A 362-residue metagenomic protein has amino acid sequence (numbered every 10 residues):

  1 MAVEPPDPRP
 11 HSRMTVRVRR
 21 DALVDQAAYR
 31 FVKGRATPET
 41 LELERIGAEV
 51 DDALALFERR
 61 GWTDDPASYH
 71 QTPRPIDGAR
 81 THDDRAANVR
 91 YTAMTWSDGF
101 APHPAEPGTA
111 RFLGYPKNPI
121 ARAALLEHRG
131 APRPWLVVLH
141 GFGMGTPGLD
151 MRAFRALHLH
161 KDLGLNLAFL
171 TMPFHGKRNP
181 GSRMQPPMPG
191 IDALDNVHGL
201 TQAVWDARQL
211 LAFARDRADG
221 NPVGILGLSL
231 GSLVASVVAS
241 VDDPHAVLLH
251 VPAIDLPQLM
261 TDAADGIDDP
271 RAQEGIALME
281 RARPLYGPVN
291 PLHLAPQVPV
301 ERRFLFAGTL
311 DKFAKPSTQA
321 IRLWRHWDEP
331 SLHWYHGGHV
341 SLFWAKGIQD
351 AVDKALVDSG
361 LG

Functional and structural regions predicted by a protein language model:
M1-G108: N-terminal targeting or regulatory segments adjacent to alpha/beta-hydrolase or S9 domains
V138-T201: Cap/lid segment of the alpha/beta-hydrolase catalytic domain
R217-S229: Alpha/beta-hydrolase fold nucleophile elbow
V234-A282, W334: Hydrolase active-site cap/lid region
M279-A295: Active-site nucleophile elbow and catalytic-triad environment of alpha/beta-hydrolase enzymes
V298-P299, F304-D311: Short beta-strand/loop motif that positions the catalytic acidic residue of the alpha/beta-hydrolase fold
K312-Q319, W344: Conserved alpha/beta-hydrolase "acid-adjacent" motif
G337-Q349: Catalytic histidine-centered segment of alpha/beta-hydrolase-like enzymes
